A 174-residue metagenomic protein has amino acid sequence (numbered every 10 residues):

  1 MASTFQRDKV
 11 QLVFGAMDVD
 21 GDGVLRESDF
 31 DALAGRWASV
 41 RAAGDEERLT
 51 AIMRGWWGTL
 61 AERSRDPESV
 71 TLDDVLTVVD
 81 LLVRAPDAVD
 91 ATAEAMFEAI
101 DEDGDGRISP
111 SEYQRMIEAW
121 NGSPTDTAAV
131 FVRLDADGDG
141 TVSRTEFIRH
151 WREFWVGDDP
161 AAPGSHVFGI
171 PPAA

Functional and structural regions predicted by a protein language model:
M1, K9, F14-M17, R41 (+5 more regions): Generic preference for well-ordered secondary structure
M1-F5, P86-A88, W120-G122: Short helix-capping and inter-helix turn/linker motifs at the boundaries of alpha-helical repeat units
M1-W37: N-terminal leader/targeting peptides and immediately adjacent processing regions
Q6-G21, E47-S69, D90-G104, D126-R144 (+1 more regions): Primarily EF-hand calcium-binding motifs
V24-A43, S69-R84, I108-N121, S143-G157: Amphipathic regulatory helices of Ca2+-sensor modules
E153-A174: Acidic/histidine-enriched, glycine/proline-rich intrinsically disordered or flexible terminal extensions
